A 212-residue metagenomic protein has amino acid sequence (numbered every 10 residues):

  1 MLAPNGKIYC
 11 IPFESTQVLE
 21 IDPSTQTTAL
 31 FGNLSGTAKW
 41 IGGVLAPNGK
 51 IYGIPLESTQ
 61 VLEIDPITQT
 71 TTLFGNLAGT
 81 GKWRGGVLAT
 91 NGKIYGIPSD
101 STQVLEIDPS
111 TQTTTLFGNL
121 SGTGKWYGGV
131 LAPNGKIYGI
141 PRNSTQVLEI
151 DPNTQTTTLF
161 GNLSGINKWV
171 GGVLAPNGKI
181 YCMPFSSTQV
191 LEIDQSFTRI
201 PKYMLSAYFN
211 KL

Functional and structural regions predicted by a protein language model:
M1, T37-L45, T80-L88, T123-L131 (+2 more regions): Repeated scaffold domains used in trafficking and secretory/extracellular systems, primarily beta-propellers
M1-T25, I67, T188: Low-complexity/repetitive intrinsically disordered segments
I8-C10, I51-G53, K93-G96, I137-G139 (+1 more regions): Conserved beta-propeller blade signature
F13, L56, S99, R142 (+1 more regions): Short loop/turn segments immediately following the C-termini of beta-strands
Q17-L19, Q60-L62, Q103-L105, Q146-L148 (+1 more regions): A short loop-to-beta-strand structural motif that recurs across blades of beta-propeller domains
D22-T25, D65-T68, D108-T111, D151-T154 (+1 more regions): Short loop/turn segments that connect beta-strands within beta-propeller blades
T27-N33, T70-N76, T113-N119, T156-N162: A short beta-strand motif characteristic of beta-propeller blades
W169-L212: Blade-level signature of beta-propeller repeat domains, shared across WD40, Kelch, NHL, RCC1 and BNR/Asp-box propellers
